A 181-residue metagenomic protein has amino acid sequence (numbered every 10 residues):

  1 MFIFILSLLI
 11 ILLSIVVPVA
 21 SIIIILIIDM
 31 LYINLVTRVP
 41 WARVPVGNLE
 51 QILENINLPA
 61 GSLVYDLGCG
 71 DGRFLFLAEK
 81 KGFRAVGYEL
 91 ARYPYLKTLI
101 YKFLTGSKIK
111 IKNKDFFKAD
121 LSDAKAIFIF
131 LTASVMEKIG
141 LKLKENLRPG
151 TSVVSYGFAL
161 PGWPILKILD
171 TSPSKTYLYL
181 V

Functional and structural regions predicted by a protein language model:
M1-P59: S-adenosyl-L-methionine
G61-G70: Conserved class I S-adenosyl-L-methionine
G72-F76: Glycine-rich SAM-binding Motif I of class I
R84-E89: Conserved SAM-binding motif I beta-strand of class I
T98-L99: Conserved SAM-binding loop
T105-F116: Conserved SAM-binding strand-loop segment of SAM-dependent methyltransferases
A124-K138: A short SAM/SAH-binding and catalytic strip from SAM-dependent methyltransferases
V135-V181: C-terminal substrate-binding/active-site "lid" region of AdoMet-derived donor-dependent transferases
